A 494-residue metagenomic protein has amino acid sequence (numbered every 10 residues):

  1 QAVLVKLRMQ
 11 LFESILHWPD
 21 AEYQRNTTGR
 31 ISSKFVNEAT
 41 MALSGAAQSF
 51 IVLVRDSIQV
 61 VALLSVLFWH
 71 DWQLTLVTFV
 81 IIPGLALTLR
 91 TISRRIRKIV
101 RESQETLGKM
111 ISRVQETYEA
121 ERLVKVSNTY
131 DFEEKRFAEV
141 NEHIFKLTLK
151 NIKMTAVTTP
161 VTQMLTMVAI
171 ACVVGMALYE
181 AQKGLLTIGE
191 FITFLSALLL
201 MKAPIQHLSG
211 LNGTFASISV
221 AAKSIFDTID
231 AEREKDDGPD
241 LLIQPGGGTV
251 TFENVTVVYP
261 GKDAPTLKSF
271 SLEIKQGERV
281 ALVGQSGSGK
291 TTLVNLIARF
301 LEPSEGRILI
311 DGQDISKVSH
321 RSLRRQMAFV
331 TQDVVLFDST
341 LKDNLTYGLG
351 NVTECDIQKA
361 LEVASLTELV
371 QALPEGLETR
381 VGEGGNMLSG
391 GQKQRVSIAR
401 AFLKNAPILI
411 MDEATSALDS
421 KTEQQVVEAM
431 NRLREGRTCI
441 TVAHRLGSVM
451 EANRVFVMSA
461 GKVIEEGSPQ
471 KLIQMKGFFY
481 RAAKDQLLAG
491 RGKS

Functional and structural regions predicted by a protein language model:
L11, I15, V124, I225 (+1 more regions): Helix-loop junctions and hydrophobic alpha-helical segments within the transmembrane domains of large membrane
S14-V61, E119: Juxtamembrane loop-to-helix connectors within ABC transporter transmembrane domains
Q24-G29, E102-K150: Loop segments that connect adjacent transmembrane helices in multi-pass transporters
Q48-E102, V173-L186, A203: Transmembrane helices of ABC transporter permease
I82-R90, T155-A171, I188-G213: Hydrophobic alpha-helical segments in the permease module
T106, T129, K153, L200-T228: Cytosolic ends of transmembrane helices, especially the final helix of ABC transmembrane type-1 domains
F137, I225, F252-N254: Conserved catalytic Walker-motif region of ABC-type ATPase nucleotide-binding domains
I243-S494: ABC-type nucleotide-binding domain
